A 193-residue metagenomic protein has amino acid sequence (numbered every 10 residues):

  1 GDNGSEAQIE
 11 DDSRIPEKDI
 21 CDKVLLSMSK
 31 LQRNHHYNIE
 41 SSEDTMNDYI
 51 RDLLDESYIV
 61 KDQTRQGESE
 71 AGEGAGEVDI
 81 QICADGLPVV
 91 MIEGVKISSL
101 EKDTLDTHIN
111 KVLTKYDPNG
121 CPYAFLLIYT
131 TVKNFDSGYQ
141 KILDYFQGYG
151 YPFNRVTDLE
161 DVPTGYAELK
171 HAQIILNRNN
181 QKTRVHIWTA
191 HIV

Functional and structural regions predicted by a protein language model:
G1-D11: Nuclease-adjacent, charged terminal/linker segments that flank catalytic cores
D12, P16, I20, S42-M46 (+3 more regions): Short amphipathic alpha-helical segments
P16-G67: Acidic-basic catalytic patches of nuclease active cores, encompassing PD-(D/E)XK and other metal-cofactor nuclease
I59-G86: Active-site metal-binding core of divalent-cation-utilizing nuclease and nuclease-like domains
A75-E77, V89, K182-R184: Short, mixed charged/polar active-site loops that provide acid/base catalysis or chelate metal/phosphate cofactors
I80-I82, G86-S98, V112: Conserved catalytic cores of phosphodiester-cleaving nucleases, focusing on short active-site segments
K96-G150: Catalytic cores of nucleic-acid endonucleases
Y129-V193: Domain-level recognition of nuclease-like catalytic cores that cleave nucleotide substrates
